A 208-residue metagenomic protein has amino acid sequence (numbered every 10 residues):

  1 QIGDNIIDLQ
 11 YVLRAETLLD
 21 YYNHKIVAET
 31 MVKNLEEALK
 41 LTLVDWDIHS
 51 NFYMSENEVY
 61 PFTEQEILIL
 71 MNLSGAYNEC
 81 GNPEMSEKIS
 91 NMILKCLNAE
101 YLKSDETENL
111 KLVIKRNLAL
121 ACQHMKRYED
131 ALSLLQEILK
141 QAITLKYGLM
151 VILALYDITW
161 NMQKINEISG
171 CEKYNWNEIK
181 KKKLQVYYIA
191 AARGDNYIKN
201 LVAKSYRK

Functional and structural regions predicted by a protein language model:
Q1-T30: Flexible inter-repeat linkers and adjacent short helices within tandem amphipathic alpha-helical repeat scaffolds
I2, E36-D47, M54-S55, N91-L102 (+2 more regions): Amphipathic alpha-helical segments of tetratricopeptide repeats
D4, D8, E58-Q65, M85 (+6 more regions): Structural signature of alpha-solenoid helical repeat junctions
Y11-T17, Q65-N72, L110, R116-N117 (+3 more regions): "A position-specific structural signal for the A-helix of alpha-solenoid helical repeats
D20-Y22, Y77, K115, C122 (+4 more regions): Residue at a conserved register position within TPR or TPR-like alpha-solenoid repeats
N23-K25, C80, L118, M125 (+3 more regions): Structural motif corresponding to the intra-repeat A-B loop/turn of tetratricopeptide repeats
I26-A28, P83, Y128, G148 (+2 more regions): TPR-repeat structural position
